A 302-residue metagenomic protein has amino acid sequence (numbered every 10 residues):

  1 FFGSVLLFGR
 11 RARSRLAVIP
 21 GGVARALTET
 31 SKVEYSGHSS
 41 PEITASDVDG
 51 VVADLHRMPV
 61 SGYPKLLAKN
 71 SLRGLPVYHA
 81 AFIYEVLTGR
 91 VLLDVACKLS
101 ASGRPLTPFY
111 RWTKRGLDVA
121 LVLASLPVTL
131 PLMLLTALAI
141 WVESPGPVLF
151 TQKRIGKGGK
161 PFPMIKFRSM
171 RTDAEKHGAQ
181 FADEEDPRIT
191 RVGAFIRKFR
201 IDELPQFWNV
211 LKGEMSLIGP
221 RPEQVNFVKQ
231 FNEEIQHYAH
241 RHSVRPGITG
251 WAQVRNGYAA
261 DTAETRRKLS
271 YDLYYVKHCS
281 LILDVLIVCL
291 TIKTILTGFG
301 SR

Functional and structural regions predicted by a protein language model:
F2-L130: N-terminal hydrophobic signal-anchor/signal peptide
S14-E34, P147-M170, T190, F195: Membrane-cytosol interface motif
Y84, R90-V91, F150-R188, T249-K268: Short, glycine-rich, amphipathic interfacial segments at transmembrane boundaries or analogous
A96-G103, A120, E175-H177, D186-R191 (+1 more regions): Bateman (tandem CBS) regulatory domains
Y110-E175, N209, L281, L286-R302: A hydrophobic, helix-centered structural microdomain
D118, D202-E203, D272, D284: Acidic active-site catalytic centers that drive phospho-/nucleotidyl reactions and related ester hydrolyses
D183-R245, I287-T291, I295: A short, structured surface patch at a secondary-structure boundary
I235-R302: C-terminal terminal-structure detector
